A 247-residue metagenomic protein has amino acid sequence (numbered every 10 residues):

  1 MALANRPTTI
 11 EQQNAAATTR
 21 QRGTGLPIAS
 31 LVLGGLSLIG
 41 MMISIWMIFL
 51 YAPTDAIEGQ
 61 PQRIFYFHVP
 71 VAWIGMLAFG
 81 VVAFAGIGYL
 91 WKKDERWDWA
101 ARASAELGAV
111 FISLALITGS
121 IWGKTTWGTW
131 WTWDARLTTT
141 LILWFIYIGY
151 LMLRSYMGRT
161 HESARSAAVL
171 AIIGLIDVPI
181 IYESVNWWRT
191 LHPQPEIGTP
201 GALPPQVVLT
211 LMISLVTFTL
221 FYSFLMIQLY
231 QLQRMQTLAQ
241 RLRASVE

Functional and structural regions predicted by a protein language model:
A2-E247: Polytopic transmembrane helical bundles with strong interfacial aromatic enrichment
